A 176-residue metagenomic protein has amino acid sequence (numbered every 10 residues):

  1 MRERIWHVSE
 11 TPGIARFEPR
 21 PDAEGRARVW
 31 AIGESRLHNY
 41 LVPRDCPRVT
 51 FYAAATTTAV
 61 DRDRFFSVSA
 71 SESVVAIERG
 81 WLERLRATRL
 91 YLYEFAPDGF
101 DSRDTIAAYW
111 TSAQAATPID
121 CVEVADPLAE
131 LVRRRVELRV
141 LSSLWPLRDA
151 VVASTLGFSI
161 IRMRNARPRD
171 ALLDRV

Functional and structural regions predicted by a protein language model:
M1-W30, P43-R44: ADP-ribose/NAD+-binding catalytic cleft of ART/PARP-like enzymes
E10-P12, R36, P97: Short, flexible loop/turn elements at secondary-structure junctions
G25, V42-V176: Conserved NAD+-utilizing ADP-ribose enzyme module
W30-N39: A positional/architectural concept
